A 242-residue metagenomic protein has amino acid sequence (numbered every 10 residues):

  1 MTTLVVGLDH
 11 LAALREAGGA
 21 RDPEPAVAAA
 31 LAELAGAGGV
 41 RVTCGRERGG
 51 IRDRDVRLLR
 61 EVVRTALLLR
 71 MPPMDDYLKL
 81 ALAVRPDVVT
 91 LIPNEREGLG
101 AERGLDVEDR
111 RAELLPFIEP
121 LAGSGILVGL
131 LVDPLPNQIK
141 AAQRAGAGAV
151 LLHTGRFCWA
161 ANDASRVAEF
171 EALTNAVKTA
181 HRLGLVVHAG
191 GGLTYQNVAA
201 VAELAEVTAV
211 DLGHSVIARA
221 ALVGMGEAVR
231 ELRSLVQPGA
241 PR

Functional and structural regions predicted by a protein language model:
M1-P86, A141, A168: Conserved N-terminal beta1-alpha1 strand-loop-helix module at the mouth
T2-L8, V40-V42, L67-M71, V89-L91 (+4 more regions): Hydrophobic faces of well-ordered beta-strands that scaffold small-molecule active sites in alpha/beta enzyme cores
L4-P25, A66-P73, G100-E108, A122-P134 (+2 more regions): Active-site mouth loops of central-metabolism enzymes
G36-G38, V62-R64, A83-V89, G123 (+2 more regions): Glycine-enriched alpha-helix->loop->beta-strand junction motifs that scaffold or abut catalytic
G38, T90-G98, A149-A161, A205-M225: Glycine-rich phosphate-binding active-site loops on the catalytic face of alpha/beta enzymes
R60, R103, N162-R166, A218-R242: C-terminal helical cap(s) of enzyme catalytic domains, especially alpha/beta-barrels
M74-D87, L135-A145, A189, L193-V207: Catalytic cores of alpha/beta
L127-L183: Histidine/lysine/aspartate-rich catalytic loop segments that bind and position anionic ligands
